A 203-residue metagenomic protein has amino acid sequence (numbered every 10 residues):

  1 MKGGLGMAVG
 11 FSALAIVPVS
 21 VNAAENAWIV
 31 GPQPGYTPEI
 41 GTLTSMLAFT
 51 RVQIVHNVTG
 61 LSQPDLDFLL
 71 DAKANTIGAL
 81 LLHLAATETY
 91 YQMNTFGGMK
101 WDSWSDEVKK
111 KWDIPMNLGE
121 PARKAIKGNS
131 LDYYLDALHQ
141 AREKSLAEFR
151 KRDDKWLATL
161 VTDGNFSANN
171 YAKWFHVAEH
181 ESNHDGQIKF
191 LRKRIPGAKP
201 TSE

Functional and structural regions predicted by a protein language model:
M1-S20: N-terminal export signals
G6-G10, K100-W101, D154: Residue-level marker of structural boundaries
E25-P34, T44-V58, Q63-N117, L160-E203: Short, contiguous alpha-helical
P32-I40, R123-L131, S167-N170: A short, mixed-charge helix-start or loop-turn motif at secondary-structure junctions
P38, T42-M46, N129-D136, E179: Short, surface-exposed alpha-helical recognition segments that flank or form part of ligand/macromolecule-binding
D113-L157, K173-F175: Acidic/histidine-rich alpha-helical segments that form the ligand environment of transition-metal centers
